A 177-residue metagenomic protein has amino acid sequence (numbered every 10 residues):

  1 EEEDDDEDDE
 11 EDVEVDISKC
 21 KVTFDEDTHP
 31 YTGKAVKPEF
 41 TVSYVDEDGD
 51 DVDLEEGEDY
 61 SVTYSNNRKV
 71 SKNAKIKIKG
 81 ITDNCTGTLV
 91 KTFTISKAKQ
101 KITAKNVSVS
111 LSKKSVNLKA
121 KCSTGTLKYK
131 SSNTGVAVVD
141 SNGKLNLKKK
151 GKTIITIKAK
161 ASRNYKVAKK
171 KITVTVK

Functional and structural regions predicted by a protein language model:
E1-D12: Long, acidic low-complexity intrinsically disordered regions
E1-E2, F93-K97, V174-K177: Interdomain boundary/hinge segments at the C-termini of tandem beta-sandwich modules
E11-D50, S96-T126: Solvent-exposed, low-complexity, repeat-rich "mucin-like" stalks and linkers
I17-K19, E26, G57, N73 (+5 more regions): Surface-exposed or flexible loop/turn and strand-edge residues in extracellular/cell-surface modules
V22, Y31, F40-V42, Y60-V62 (+5 more regions): Fold-core signature of tandem repeat domains
D25, V45-D46, A74-F93, K158-A168: Enriched for extracellular/lumenal, surface-exposed ectodomains of secreted and cell-surface proteins
E47-T86, K130, G135-T156: Serine/threonine-rich, repeat-prone extracellular segments and beta-strand-based repeat modules of secreted/surface
K99, K113-V116, K128-G143, L147-I157 (+1 more regions): Contiguous, function-dense segments enriched for cysteine-driven chemistry and partner/ligand-binding capacity
